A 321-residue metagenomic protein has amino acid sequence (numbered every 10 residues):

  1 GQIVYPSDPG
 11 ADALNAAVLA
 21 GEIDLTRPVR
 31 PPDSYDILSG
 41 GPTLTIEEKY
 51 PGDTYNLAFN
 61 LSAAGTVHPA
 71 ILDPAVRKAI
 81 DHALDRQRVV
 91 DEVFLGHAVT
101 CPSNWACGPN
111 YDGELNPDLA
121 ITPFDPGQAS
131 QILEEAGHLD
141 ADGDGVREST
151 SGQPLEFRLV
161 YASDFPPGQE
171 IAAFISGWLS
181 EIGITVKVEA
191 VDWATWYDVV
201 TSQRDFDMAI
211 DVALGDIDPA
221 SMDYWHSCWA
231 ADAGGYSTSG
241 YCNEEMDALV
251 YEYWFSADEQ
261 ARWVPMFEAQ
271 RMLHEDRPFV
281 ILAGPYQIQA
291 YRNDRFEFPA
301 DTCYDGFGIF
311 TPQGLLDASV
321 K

Functional and structural regions predicted by a protein language model:
G1-P6, P154-S163, V186-V188, D207: Short, well-ordered beta-strand elements
V4-V67, Q87, D91-E92, T100 (+1 more regions): Extracellular/periplasmic solute-recognition and catalytic clefts
D12-I23, S39-G41, A75, A173-I182 (+1 more regions): Short helices/loops that flank or line small-molecule/ion binding pockets
E48-Y55, D81-P117, D125-A129, P167-G177 (+1 more regions): Detector for C-terminal structural segments
A63-V76, L139: Short helix-loop capping/hinge motifs at secondary-structure junctions, enriched in acidic/polar residues
G108-Y111, E148-A162: Short, conserved helix/loop micro-motifs enriched in His/Cys and acidic residues
D142-G145: Acidic, glycine-anchored loop motifs typical of Ca2+
